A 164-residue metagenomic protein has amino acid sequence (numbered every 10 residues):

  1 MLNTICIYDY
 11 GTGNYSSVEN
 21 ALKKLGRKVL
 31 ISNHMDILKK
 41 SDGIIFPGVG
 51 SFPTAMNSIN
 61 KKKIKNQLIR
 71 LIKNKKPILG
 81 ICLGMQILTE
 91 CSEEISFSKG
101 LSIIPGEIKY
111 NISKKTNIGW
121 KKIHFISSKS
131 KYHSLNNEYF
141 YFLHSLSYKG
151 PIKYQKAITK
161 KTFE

Functional and structural regions predicted by a protein language model:
M1-C6: Extreme N-terminal starter segment of soluble prokaryotic enzymes
Y8-Y10: Short hydrophobic segments within beta-strands
K28, G43, P77-L79: Structural signature of beta-strand start/N-cap positions in the alpha/beta core of ABC transporter nucleotide-binding
V29-K40: Short acidic low-complexity segments
L38-G48: Short acidic/histidine-rich motifs immediately flanking catalytic phosphotransfer sites in two-component signaling
G50-G119: Cysteine-nucleophile active-site neighborhood
C91-F163: Pocket-forming structural segment of enzyme catalytic cores
